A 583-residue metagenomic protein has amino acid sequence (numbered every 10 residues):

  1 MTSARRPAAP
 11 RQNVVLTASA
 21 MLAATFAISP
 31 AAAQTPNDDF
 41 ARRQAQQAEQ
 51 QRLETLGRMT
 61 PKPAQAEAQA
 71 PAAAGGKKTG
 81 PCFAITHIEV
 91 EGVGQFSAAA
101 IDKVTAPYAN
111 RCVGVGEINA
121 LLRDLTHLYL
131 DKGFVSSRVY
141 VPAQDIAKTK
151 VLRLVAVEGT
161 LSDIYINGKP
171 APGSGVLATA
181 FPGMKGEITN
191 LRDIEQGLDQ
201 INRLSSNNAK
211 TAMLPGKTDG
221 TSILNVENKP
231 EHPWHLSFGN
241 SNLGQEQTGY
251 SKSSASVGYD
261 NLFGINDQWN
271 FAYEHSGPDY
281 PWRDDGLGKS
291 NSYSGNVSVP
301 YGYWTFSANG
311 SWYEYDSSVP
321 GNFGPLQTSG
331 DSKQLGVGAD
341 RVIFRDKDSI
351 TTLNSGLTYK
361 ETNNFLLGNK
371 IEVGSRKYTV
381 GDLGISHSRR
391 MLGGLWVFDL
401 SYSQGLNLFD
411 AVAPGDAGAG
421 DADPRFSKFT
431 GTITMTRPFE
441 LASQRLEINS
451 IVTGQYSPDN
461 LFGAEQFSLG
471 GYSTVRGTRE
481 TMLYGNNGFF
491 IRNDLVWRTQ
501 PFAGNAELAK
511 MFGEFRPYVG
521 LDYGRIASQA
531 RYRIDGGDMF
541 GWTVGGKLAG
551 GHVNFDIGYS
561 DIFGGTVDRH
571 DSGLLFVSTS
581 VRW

Functional and structural regions predicted by a protein language model:
S3-A4, Q34-G244, S256, E274-N291 (+1 more regions): Periplasmic polypeptide-binding modules associated with outer-membrane biogenesis and secretion
M213, F238-N242, A255, W269-H275 (+8 more regions): Transmembrane beta-barrel strands of outer-membrane/channel proteins
G220, G249-S253, K289-Y293, D331-L335 (+7 more regions): Residues that define the transmembrane beta-barrel architecture of outer-membrane proteins
W234-L236, F263-W269, G302-A308, D346-T351 (+4 more regions): Repeated loop/turn-to-beta-strand initiation elements of outer-membrane beta-barrel proteins
S241-L243, S276-R283, G321-L326, F365-V373 (+4 more regions): Extracellular loop and loop/strand-boundary signature of outer-membrane beta-barrel proteins
V257, G546-V553, D571-W583: Outer-membrane beta-barrel "beta-signal"
Q268, W282-I385: Transmembrane beta-barrel wall of Gram-negative outer-membrane proteins
N363-F515, L521-Y523, A527: C-terminal outer-membrane beta-barrel translocator/porin domains of Gram-negative envelope proteins and their
